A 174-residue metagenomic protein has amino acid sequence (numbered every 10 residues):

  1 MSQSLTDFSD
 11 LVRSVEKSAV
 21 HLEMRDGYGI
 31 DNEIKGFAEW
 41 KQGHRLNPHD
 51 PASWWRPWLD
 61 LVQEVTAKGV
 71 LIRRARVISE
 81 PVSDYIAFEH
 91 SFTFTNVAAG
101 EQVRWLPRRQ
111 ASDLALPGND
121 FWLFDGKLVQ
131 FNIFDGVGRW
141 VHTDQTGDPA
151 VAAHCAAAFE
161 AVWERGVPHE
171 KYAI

Functional and structural regions predicted by a protein language model:
M1-D50, W54-I174: PLD/PLD-like phosphodiesterase catalytic module centered on the HKD motif
